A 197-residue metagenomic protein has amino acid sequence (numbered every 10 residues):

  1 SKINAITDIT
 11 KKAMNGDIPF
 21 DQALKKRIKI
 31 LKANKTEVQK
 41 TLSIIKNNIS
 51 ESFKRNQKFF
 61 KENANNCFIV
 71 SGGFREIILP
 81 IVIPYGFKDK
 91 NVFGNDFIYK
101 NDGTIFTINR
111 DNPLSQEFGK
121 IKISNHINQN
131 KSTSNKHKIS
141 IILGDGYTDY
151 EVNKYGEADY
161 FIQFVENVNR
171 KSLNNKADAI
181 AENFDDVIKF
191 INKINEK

Functional and structural regions predicted by a protein language model:
S1-D96: Alpha-helical substrate-recognition element adjacent to the catalytic core
I45-N48, K100-N101, I127-N128, Y150 (+2 more regions): Domain-wide signal for the mature, well-folded portions of proteins, strongly enriched in nucleus-encoded organellar
S52, E76-P80, E151-V152, S172 (+1 more regions): Phosphate- and divalent-cation-binding pockets in alpha/beta enzyme and binding domains that engage nucleotide-derived
S71-G72, N135-A179: Acidic, Mg2+-coordinating phosphoryl-transfer loop and its flanking beta/alpha structural elements, shared across
L79-S140: Substrate-recognition "cap/lid" segment bordering the active-site pocket of phosphatases
G94-Y99, V165-R170, D185-I188: Short, acidic/turn-prone active-site loops that include or flank metal/cofactor- and phosphate-binding residues
Y99-F106, R170-D178, F190-I194: Short, charged, surface-exposed secondary-structure boundary motifs
